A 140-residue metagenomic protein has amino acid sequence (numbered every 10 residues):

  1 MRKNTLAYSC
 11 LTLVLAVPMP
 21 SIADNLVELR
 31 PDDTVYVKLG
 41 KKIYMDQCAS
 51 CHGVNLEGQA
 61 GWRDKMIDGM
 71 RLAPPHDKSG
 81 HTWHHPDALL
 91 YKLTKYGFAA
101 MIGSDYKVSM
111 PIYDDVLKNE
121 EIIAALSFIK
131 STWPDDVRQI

Functional and structural regions predicted by a protein language model:
M1-S9: Bacterial N-terminal signal peptides that target proteins for export
C10-L11, S21: Cleavable N-terminal signal peptides
S21-I43, Q139-I140: Electrostatic cytochrome c docking/interface patches
K38-D46, H85, V116-N119, R138: Sequence context surrounding c-type heme c attachment/ligation sites in exported
G40, Y44-V54, M110, A125-I129: The canonical Cys-X-X-Cys-His
K41, E57-Y91, I112-V116: Gly/Gly-Pro-rich "capping" loops immediately C-terminal to redox-active cysteine motifs in periplasmic/lumenal
M66, P74-P75, Y96-I123, T132 (+1 more regions): Axial heme c-ligation environment in periplasmic c-type cytochrome domains
